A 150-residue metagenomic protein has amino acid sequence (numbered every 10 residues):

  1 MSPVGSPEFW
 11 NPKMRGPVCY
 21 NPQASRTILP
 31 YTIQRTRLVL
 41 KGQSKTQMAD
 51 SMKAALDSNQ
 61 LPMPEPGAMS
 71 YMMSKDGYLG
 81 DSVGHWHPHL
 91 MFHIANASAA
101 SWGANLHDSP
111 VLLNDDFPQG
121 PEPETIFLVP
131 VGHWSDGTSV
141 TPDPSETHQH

Functional and structural regions predicted by a protein language model:
M1-H150: Primary mode marks residue(s) on the alpha4-beta5-alpha5 output face of response regulator receiver
